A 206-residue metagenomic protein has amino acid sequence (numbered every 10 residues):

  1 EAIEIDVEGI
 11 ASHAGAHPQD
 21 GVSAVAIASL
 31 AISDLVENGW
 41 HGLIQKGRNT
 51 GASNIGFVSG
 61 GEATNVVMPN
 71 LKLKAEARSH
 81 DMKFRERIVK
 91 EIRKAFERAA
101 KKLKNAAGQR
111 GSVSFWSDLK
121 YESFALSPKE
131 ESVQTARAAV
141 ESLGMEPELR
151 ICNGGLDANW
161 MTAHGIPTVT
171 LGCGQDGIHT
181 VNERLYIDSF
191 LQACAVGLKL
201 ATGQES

Functional and structural regions predicted by a protein language model:
E4, I10, A14, Q19 (+1 more regions): Metal-dependent amide/peptide-bond hydrolase catalytic core, centered on the "pita-bread" metallohydrolase fold
